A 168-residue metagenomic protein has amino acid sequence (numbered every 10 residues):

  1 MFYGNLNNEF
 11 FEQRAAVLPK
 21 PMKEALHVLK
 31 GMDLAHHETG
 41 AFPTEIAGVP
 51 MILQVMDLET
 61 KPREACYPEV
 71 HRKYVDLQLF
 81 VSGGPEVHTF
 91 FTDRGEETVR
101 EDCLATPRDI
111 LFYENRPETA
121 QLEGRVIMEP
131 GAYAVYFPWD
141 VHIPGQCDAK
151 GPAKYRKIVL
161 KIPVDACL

Functional and structural regions predicted by a protein language model:
M1-V55, A65-V70: A short, N-terminal "cap"/entry segment at the start of jelly-roll beta-barrel domains of the cupin/DSBH fold
F2-G4, E64-C66, D76-Q78, V87 (+1 more regions): Non-heme Fe(II)/2-oxoglutarate
A47-G48, R63-D76, E96-T106, A153-Y155: A short beta-loop-beta micro-motif enriched in histidine and acidic residues
L53-H71, V81, P85-T98, P138: Conserved short histidine dyad/triad with adjacent acidic residue
R72-V87, T92-R94, C103-E118, K161-I162: Short, conserved beta-strand element in jelly-roll/cupin
L77, E123-V126, K150: Short, surface-exposed secondary-structure edge patches
V126-C147: Conserved metal-binding segment of the jelly-roll/cupin
Y133-V135, G151-L168: A short hydrophobic beta-strand segment most commonly corresponding to one strand of the jelly-roll/cupin
